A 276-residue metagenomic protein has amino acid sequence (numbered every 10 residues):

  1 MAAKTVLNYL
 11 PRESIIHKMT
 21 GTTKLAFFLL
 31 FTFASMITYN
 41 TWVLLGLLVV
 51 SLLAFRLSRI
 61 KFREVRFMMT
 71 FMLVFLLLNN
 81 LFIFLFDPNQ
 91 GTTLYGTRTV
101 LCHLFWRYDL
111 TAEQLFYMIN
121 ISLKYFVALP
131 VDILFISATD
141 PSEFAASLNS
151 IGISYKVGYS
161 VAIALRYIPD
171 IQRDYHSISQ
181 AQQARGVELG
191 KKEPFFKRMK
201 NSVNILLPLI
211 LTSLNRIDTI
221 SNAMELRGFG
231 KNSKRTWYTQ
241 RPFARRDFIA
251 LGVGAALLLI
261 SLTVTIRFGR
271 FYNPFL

Functional and structural regions predicted by a protein language model:
M1-T41, V49-R56, R173-L276: Transmembrane alpha-helix interface motif
E13, M36, R59-E64, F105 (+4 more regions): Membrane-helix interfacial "entry" motifs
N40-L47, E64-F67: Short, aromatic-rich membrane-interface segments at the entry and exit of alpha-helical transmembrane domains
T41, K61, I153-V157: Membrane-helix interface segments
G46-L53, S142-S147: Hydrophobic transmembrane alpha-helix segments characteristic of membrane transport and insertion machinery
F55-I60, A138-T139: Structural signal for the C-terminal ends of transmembrane alpha-helices and the immediately following loop
M68-E188, K192-F195: Juxtamembrane/interface alpha-helical elements of multi-pass membrane proteins
